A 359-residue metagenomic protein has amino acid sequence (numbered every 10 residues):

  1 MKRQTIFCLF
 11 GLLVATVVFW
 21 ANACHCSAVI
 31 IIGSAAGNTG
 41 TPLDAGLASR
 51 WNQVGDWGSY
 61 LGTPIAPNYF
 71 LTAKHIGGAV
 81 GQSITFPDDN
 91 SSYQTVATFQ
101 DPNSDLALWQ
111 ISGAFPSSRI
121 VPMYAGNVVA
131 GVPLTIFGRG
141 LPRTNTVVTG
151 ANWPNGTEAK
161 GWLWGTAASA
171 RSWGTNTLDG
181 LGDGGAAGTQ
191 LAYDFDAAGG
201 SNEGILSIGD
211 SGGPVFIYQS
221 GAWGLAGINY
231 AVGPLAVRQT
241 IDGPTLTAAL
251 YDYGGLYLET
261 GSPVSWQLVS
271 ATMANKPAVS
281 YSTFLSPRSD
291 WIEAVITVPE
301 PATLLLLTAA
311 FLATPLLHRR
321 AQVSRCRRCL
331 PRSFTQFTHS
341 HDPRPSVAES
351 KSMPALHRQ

Functional and structural regions predicted by a protein language model:
C8, C24, C326-C329: Cysteine-centered motifs
F10-W20: Bacterial N-terminal signal peptides
F19-S27: Sec/Tat signal peptide C-region and signal peptidase I cleavage site
S27-V54, G58-G77, A168-W173, G204-T297: C-terminal subregion of chymotrypsin/trypsin-like serine protease catalytic domains
A66-P67, L71-S104, A114, V129 (+2 more regions): Catalytic-histidine neighborhood of serine endopeptidases, predominantly the chymotrypsin-like S1/PA family
S112-I205, G209, N229-T247: Chymotrypsin/trypsin-fold serine protease catalytic domain
E300-H318: A short, hydrophobic C-terminal helix/tail in secreted or cell-surface proteins
P315-R332: C-terminal membrane-anchoring or membrane-association module
